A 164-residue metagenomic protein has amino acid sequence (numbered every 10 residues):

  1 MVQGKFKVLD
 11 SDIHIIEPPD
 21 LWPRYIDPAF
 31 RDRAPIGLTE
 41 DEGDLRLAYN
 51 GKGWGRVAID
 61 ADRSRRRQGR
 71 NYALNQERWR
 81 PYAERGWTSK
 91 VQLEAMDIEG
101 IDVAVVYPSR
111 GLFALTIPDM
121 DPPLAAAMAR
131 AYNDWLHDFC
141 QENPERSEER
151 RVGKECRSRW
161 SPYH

Functional and structural regions predicted by a protein language model:
M1-R157: Helix-coil boundary/capping segments in enzymes
